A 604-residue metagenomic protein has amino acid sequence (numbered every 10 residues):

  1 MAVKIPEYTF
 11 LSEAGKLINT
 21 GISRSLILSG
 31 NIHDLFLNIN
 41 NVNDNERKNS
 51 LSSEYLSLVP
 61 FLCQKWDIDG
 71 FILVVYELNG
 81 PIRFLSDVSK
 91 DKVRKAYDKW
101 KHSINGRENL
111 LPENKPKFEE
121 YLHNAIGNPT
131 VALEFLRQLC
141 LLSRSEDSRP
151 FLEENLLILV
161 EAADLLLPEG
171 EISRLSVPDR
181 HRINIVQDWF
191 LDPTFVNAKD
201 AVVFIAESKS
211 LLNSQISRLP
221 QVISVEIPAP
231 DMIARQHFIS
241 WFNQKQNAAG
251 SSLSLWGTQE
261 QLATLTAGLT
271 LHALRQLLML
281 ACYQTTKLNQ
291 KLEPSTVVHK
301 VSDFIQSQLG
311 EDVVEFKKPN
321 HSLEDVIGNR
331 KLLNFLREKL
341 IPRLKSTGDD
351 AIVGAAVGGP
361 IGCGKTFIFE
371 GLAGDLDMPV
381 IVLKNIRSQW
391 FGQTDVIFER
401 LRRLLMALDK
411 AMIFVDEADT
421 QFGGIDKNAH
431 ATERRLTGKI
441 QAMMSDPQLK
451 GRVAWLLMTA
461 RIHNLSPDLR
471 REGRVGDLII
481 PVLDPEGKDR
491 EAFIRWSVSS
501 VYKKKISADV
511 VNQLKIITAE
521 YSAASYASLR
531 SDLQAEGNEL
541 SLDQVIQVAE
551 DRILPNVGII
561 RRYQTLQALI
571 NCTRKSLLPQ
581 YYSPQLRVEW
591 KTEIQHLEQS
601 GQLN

Functional and structural regions predicted by a protein language model:
K4-I18, L26, N40-L62, W66-Q246 (+1 more regions): Walker A/P-loop NTP-binding motif of AAA+ ATPase domains
N19-H33: Short, hydrophobic/glycine-enriched beta-strand segments
I22, D377-M378, E536-L540: Short glycine/proline-enriched coil/turn segments at helix->beta-strand junctions
I32-N40: N-terminal targeting peptides and non-cytosolic leader segments immediately upstream of the first transmembrane helix
N124-V131, S254, T258, N289-V297 (+4 more regions): Alpha-helix capping and helix-coil boundary motifs
Q215-L219, P230, Q236, W241 (+1 more regions): N-terminal accessory nucleic-acid engagement/regulatory domains that precede and modulate ATP-driven motor cores
T264-A267, H272-V326, N334, E399 (+2 more regions): C-terminal alpha-helical "lid" subdomain
